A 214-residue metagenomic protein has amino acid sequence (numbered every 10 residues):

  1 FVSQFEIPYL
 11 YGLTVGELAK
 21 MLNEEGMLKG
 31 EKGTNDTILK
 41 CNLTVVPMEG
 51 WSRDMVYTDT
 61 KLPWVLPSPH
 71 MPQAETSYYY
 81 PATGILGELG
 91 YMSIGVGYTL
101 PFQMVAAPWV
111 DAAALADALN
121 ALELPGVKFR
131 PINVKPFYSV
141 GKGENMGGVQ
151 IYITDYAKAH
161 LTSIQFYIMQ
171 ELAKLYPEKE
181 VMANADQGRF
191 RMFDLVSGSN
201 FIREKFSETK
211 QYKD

Functional and structural regions predicted by a protein language model:
V2-T83: Conserved anion/nucleotide-ligand pocket segment
S3, F102, N200: Flexible, active-site-adjacent loop/turn segments at secondary-structure boundaries
G12, G95-G97, G148, G198: Glycine-centered flexibility sites
T14, L100, I164: Catalytic-loop motifs flanking and including active-site residues across diverse enzymes
L18-N35, E88-M92, A116-A118, F137-S139: Intrinsically disordered, low-complexity boundary segments flanking structured domains
I38-C41, G95-L100, E144-M146: Short gly/pro-enriched beta-turn/loop segments at secondary-structure junctions
W51-R130: Glycine-rich, aromatic-lined ligand/substrate-binding cores of catalytic and carbohydrate-binding domains
A106-K213: Conserved functional hotspot residues or short segments at active or partner-binding sites across diverse domains
